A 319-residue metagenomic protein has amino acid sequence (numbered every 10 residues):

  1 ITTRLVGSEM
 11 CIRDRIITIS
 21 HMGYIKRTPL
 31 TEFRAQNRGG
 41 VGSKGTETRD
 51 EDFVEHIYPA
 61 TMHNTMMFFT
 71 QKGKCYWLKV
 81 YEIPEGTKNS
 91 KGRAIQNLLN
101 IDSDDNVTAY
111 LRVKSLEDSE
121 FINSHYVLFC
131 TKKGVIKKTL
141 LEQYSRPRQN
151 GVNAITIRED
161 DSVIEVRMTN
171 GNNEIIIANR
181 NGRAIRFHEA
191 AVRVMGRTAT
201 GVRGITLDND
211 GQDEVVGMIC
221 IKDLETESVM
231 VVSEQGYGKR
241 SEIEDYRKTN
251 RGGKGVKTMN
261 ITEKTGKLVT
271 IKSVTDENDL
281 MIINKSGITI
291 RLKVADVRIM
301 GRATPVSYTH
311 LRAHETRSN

Functional and structural regions predicted by a protein language model:
I1-G7, I12, H310, R317-N319: Single conserved hydrophobic/aromatic residue that forms the stacking wall/gate of nucleotide- or nucleobase-binding
S8, I17, G86, R183 (+7 more regions): Charged, surface-exposed alpha-helical interface/stalk elements
S8-E9, R13-T108, R112, E117-I122: Hydrophobic core positions in small helical hairpin nucleic-acid-binding modules
M22-I25, E32, N64, Q71-C75 (+7 more regions): Short, glycine-/Ser/Thr-/acidic-enriched flexible segments
R34-T48, K248-E263, K267, D279 (+1 more regions): Nucleotide-binding motor/catalytic cores of P-loop/tubulin-like NTPases across gene-expression machines
D105, G211-V215, T265-G266, R312 (+1 more regions): Repeat-based blade/solenoid architectures
E117-T206, Q212-V256, T265-T289: Conserved structured catalytic cores and adjacent interaction surfaces of nucleotide-binding/hydrolyzing enzymes
K133-K137, Y308-R312, R317-S318: OB-fold/S1-family RNA-binding modules
